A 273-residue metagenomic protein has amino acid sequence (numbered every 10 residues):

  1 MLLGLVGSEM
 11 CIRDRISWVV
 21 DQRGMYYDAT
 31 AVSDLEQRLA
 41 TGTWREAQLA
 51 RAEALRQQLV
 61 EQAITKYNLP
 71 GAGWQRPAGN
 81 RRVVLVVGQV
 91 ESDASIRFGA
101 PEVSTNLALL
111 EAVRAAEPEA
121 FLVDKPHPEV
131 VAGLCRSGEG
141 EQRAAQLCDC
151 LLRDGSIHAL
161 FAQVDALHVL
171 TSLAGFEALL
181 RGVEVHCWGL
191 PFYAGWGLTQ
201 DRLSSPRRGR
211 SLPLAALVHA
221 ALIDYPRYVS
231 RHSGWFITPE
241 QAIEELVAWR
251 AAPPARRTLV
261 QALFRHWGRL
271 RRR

Functional and structural regions predicted by a protein language model:
M1-E9: Single conserved hydrophobic/aromatic residue that forms the stacking wall/gate of nucleotide- or nucleobase-binding
S8-R273: Catalytic-core helical/loop segments in enzymes performing group transfer/polymerization on anionic/lipid-linked
